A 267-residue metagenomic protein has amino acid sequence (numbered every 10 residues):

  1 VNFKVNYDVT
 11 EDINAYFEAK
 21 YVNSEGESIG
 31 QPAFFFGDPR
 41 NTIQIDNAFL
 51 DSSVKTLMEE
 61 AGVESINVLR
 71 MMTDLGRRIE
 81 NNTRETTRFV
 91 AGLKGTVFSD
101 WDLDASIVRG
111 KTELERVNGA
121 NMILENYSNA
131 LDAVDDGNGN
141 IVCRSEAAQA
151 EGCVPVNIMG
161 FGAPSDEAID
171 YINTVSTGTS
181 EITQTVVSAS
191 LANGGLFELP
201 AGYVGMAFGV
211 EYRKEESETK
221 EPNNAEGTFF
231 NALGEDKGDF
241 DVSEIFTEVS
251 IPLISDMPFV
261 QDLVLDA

Functional and structural regions predicted by a protein language model:
V1-N2, D8, D12-E244, D256-P258: Surface-exposed, low-complexity loop segments enriched in small/polar and acidic residues
D262-A267: Transmembrane beta-strand segments that form the barrel wall of outer-membrane beta-barrel proteins
